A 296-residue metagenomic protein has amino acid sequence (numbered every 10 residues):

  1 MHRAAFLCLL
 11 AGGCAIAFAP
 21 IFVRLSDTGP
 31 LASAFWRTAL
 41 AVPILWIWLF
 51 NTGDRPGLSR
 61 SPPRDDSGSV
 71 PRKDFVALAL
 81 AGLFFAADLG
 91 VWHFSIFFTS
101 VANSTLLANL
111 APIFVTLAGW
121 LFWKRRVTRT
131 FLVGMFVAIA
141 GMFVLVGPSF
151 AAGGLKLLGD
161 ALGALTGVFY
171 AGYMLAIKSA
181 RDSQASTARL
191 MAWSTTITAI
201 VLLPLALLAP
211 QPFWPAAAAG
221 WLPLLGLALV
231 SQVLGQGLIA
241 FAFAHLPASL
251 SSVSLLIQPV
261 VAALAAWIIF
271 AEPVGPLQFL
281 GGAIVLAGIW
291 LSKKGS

Functional and structural regions predicted by a protein language model:
M1-A41, L45-W48, L83, V91 (+2 more regions): Glycine-/small-residue-enriched transmembrane alpha-helix faces in small-molecule transporters and effluxers
A4-G12, W36, R60-V91, L158-T166 (+2 more regions): Loop-to-transmembrane-helix transition segments
G13, S104-L110, A176-A199, Q232-I268: Helix-helix packing/entry segments at the starts of transmembrane helices
A15-I16, T52-D54, R64-N103, L107-A108 (+3 more regions): Specific transmembrane alpha-helical segments of multi-pass solute transporters/efflux pumps, especially DMT/EamA
A32-P43, H93-R126, T166, A248-W267: Specific alpha-helical transmembrane segments that line the substrate/conduction pathway and gating interfaces
T38, L49, G220-L222, S252 (+1 more regions): C-terminal-most transmembrane helix of multi-pass membrane proteins
L45, A118, V127-P148, T166-Y170 (+2 more regions): Hydrophobic transmembrane alpha-helices of multi-pass small-molecule transport proteins
L45, V115-L117, L121, M135 (+3 more regions): Transmembrane alpha-helical segments that form core, pore/gating elements of small-molecule transporters/exporters
